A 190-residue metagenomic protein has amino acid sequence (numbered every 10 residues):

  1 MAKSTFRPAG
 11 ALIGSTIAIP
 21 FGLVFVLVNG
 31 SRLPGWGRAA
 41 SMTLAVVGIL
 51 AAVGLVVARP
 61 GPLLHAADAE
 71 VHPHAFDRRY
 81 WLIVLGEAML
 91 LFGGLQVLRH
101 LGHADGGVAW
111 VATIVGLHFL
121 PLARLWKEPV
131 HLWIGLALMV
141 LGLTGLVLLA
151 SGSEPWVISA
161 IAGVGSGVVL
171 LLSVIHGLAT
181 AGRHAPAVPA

Functional and structural regions predicted by a protein language model:
R7-N29, L141: The first (N-terminal) embedded transmembrane alpha-helix
A18-F21, R78-I83, A137-L149: Small-residue-rich segments of transmembrane alpha-helices in multi-pass membrane proteins, especially helix faces
F25-R79: Selected alpha-helical membrane-embedding segments in polytopic membrane proteins
S41-L50, L98-T113, I161-G165: Structural signature of hydrophobic alpha-helical transmembrane segments
V46-V53, T113-P121, S166-S173: Alpha-helical transmembrane segments and their membrane-interface exit regions
L64-G102: Membrane-helix boundary elements
L91-M139: Membrane-proximal helix-loop-helix units in multi-pass membrane proteins
H131-A190: Terminal transmembrane helical module of multi-pass membrane proteins
